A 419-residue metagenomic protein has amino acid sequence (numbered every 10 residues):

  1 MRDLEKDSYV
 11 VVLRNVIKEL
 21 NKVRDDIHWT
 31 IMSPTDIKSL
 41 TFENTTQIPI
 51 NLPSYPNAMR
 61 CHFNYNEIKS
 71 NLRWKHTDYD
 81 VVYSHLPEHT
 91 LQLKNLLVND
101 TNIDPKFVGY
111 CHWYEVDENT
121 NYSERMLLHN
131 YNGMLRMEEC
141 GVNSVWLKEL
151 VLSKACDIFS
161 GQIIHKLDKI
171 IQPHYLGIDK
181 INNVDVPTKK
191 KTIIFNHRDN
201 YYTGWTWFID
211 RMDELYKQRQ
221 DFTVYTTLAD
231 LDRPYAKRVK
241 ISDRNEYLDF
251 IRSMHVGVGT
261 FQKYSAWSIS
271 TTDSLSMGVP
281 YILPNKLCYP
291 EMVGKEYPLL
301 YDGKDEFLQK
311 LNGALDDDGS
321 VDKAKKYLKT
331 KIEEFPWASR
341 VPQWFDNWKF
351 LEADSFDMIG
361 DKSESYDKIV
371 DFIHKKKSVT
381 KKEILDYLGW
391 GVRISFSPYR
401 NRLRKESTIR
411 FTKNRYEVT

Functional and structural regions predicted by a protein language model:
M1-S39, D213-K217, G391: N-terminal subdomain of nucleotide-sugar transferases
L20, G319-G360, I394: A charged, aromatic-enriched C-terminal amphipathic alpha-helix characteristic of glycosyltransferases across folds
V81-Y83, L96-T120, M134, E139-G141: Active-site proximal beta-strand in glycosyltransferases
S84-T90: Short His-centered aromatic/hydrophobic patch
Y122-V142, Q162-K166: Membrane-proximal helix-turn-helix segments that form the acceptor-binding/catalytic region of lipid-linked
D179-I181, K189-R233, R244: Conserved catalytic-core segment of nucleotide-activated headgroup transferases in glycan assembly
P280-L283: Short hydrophobic beta-strand element within catalytic cores of glycosyltransferases and related nucleotide-activated
K295-D305, G313-G319: Conserved acidic donor-binding segment of nucleotide-sugar-dependent glycosyltransferases
